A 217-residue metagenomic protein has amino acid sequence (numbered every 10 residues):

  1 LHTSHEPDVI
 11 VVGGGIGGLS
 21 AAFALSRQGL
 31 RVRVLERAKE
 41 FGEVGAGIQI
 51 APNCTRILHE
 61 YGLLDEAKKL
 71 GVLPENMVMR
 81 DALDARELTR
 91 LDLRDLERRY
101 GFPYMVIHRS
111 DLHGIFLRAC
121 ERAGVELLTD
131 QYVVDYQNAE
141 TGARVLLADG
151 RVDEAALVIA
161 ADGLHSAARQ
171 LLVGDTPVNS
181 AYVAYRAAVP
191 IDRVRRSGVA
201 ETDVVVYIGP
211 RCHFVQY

Functional and structural regions predicted by a protein language model:
H2-G17: Beta1/beta-strand and adjacent pyrophosphate-binding region of the FAD-binding site in flavoprotein oxidoreductases
D8, R31-R33, E126, R151: Structural signature of beta-strand start/N-cap positions in the alpha/beta core of ABC transporter nucleotide-binding
G17, E40, H165: Conserved Rossmann-like nucleotide-cofactor binding loop
F23, L30, L63, V125: Short phosphate-binding/catalytic loops that engage adenosine nucleotides
S26-A46: Glycine-rich FAD pyrophosphate-binding loop
A46, I50-A119: Active-site-adjacent segment of FAD-dependent monooxygenases/related oxidoreductases
D84, M105, G114-Y217: Conserved FAD-binding catalytic core of PHBH/FMO-like flavoproteins
